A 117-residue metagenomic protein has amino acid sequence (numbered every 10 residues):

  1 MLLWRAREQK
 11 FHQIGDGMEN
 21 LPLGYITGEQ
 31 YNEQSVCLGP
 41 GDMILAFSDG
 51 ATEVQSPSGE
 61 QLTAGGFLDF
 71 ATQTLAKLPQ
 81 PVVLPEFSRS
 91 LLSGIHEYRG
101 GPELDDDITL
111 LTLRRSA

Functional and structural regions predicted by a protein language model:
M1-A117: Conserved subregion of the PPM/PP2C metallophosphatase catalytic domain
